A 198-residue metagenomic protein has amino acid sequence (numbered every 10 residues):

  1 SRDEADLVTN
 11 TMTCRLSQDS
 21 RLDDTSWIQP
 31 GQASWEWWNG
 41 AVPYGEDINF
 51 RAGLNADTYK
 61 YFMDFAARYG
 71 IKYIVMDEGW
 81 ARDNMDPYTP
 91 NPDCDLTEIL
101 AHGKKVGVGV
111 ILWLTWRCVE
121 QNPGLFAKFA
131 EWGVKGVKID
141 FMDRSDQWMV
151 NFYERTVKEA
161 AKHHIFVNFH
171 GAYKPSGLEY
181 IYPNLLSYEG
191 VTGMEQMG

Functional and structural regions predicted by a protein language model:
S1-K105: Conserved structural scaffold segments of CAZyme catalytic domains across common CAZy folds
E78-G198: Aromatic- and carboxylate-enriched substrate-binding clefts and catalytic-loop regions of carbohydrate-active enzymes
